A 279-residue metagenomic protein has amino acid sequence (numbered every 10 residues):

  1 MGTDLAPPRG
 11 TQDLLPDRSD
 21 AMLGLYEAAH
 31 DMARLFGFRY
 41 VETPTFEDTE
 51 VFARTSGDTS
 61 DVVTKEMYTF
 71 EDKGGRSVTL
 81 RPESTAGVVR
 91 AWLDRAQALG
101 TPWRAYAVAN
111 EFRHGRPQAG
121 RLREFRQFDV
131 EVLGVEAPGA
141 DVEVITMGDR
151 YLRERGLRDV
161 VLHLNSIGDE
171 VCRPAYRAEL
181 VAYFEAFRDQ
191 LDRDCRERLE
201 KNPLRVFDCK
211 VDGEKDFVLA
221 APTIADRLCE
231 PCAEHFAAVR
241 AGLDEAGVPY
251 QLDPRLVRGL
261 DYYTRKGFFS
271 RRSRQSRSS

Functional and structural regions predicted by a protein language model:
M1-S279: TRNA-recognition modules of translation machinery and tRNA-sensing kinases, especially anticodon-binding
